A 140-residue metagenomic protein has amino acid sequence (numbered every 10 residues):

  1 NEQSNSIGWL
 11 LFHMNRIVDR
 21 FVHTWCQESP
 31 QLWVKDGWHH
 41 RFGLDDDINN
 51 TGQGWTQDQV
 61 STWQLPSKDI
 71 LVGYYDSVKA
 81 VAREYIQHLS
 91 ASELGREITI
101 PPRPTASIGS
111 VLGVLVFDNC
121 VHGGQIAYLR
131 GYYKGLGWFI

Functional and structural regions predicted by a protein language model:
N1-G54, E97-I140: Short, contiguous alpha-helical
D45-R96, G113: Acidic/histidine-rich alpha-helical segments that form the ligand environment of transition-metal centers
